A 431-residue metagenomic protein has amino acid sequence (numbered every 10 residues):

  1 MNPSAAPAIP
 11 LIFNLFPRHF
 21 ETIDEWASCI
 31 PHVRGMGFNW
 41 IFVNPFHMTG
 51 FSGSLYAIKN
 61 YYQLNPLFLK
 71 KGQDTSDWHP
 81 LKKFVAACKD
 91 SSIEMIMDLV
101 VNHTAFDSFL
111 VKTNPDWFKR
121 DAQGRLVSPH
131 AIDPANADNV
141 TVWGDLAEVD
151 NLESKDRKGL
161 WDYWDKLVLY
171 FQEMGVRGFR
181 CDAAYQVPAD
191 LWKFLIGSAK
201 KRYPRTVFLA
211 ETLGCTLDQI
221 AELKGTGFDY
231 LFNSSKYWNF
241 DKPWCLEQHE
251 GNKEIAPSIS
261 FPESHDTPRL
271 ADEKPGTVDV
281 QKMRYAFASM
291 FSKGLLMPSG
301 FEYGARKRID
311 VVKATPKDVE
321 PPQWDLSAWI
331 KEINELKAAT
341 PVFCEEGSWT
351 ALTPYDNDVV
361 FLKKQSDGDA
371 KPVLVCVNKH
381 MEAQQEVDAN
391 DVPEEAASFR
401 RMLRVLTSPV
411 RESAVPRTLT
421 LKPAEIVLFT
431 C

Functional and structural regions predicted by a protein language model:
N2-K155, G159-K166, E173, R180 (+4 more regions): Acidic/aromatic-lined carbohydrate-recognition and catalytic surfaces of CAZymes acting on diverse glycans
F38, V176, F228, K293-G294: A structural motif
V85, K166-L169, D182-F261, D272 (+3 more regions): Active-site-proximal helices and loops of the catalytic beta/alpha 8
R269-G276: Short, solvent-exposed helix-loop connector elements
A288, S292-R306: Substrate-binding cleft of secreted/luminal carbohydrate-active enzymes
L352-E394: Carbohydrate-binding surface patches
D391-S408: Solvent-exposed beta-hairpin/edge-strand motifs
R411-C431: C-terminal beta-strand-rich structural cap/linker in extracellular carbohydrate-active enzymes
